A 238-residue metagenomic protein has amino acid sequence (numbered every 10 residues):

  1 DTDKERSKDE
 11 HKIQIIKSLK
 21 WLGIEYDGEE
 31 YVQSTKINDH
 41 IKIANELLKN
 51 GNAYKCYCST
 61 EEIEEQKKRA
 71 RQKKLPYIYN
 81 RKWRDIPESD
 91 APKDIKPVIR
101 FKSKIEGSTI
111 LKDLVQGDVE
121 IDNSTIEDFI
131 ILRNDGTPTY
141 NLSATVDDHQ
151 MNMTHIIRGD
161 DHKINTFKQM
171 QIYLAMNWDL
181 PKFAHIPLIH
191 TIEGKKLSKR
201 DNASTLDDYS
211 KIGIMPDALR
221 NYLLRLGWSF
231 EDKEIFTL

Functional and structural regions predicted by a protein language model:
D1-D27, H40-K49, S59-E62, A70 (+1 more regions): N-terminal, positively charged nucleic-acid-binding surface of large information/translation enzymes
D3-K8, T35-I37, H162, H190: Acidic, metal-coordinating catalytic cores used for nucleic-acid/nucleotide bond scission and strand-transfer chemistry
R6, E10-Q14, L174, I189 (+1 more regions): Glycine/small-residue-rich interface belts in oligomeric ring/scaffold proteins and their assembly partners
S18, N50, I172-A175, I212 (+1 more regions): Generic, well-ordered alpha-helical scaffold segments in large soluble proteins
L22-I24, H149-N152, K196-N202, A218-L224: Short acidic (Asp/Glu) and glycine-rich catalytic loops that position anionic groups and cofactors
D27-T35: A short, structured active-site edge motif that brings together acidic residues
Q33, K49-H185, H190-L197, T205 (+1 more regions): Active-site cores that bind ATP or allylic diphosphates and position pyrophosphate for catalysis
D201, T205-L238: A conserved active-site cap/scaffold subdomain adjacent to cofactor or substrate pockets
